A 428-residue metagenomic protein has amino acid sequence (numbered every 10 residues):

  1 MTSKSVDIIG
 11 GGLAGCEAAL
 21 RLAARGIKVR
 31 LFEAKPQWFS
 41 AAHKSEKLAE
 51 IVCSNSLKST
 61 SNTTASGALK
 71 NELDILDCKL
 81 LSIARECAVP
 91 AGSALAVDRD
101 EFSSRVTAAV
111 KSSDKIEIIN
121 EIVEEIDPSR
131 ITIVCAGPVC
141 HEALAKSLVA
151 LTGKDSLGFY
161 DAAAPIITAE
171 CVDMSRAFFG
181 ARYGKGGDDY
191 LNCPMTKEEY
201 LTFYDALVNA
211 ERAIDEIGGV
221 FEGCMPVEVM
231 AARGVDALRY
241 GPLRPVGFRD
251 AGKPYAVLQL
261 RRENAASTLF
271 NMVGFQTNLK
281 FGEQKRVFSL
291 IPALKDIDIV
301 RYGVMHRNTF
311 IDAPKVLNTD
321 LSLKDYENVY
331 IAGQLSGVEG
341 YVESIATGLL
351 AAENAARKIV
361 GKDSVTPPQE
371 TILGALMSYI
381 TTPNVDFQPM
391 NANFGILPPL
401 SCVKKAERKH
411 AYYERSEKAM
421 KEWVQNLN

Functional and structural regions predicted by a protein language model:
T2-A14: Beta1/beta-strand and adjacent pyrophosphate-binding region of the FAD-binding site in flavoprotein oxidoreductases
I9, I133-C135, I331: Redox-cofactor binding/interface segments in oxidoreductases and associated redox assembly factors
L20-S82, Q369-L373, M377: N-terminal FAD cofactor-binding segment of flavoenzymes
T60-T107, K111: A conserved beta-strand/loop capping segment in the N-terminal third of enzymes that catalyze redox or closely related
S113-R261, A266, F270-F281, K285-R286: Predominantly flavin-linked oxidoreductase catalytic cores and closely associated redox partners
M272-V338, I345-T347, V365-T381, F387-N393 (+1 more regions): A glycine-rich dinucleotide-binding beta-alpha-beta segment and adjacent secondary-structure elements that constitute
I345-V365: Internal hydrophobic alpha-helix adjacent to the cofactor/substrate pocket in enzyme cavities
P389-N428: C-terminal auxiliary extensions adjacent to catalytic cores
